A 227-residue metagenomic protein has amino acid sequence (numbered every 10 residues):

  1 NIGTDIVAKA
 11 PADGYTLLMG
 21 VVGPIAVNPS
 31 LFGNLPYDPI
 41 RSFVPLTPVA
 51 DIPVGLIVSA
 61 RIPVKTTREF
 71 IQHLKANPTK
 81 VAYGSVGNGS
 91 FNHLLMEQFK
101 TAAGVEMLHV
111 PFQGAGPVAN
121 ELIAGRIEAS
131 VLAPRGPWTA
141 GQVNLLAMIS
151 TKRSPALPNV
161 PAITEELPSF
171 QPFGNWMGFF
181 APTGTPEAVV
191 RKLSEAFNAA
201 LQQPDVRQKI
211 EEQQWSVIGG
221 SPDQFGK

Functional and structural regions predicted by a protein language model:
N1, I25, V64, S90-H93 (+3 more regions): Loop/helix-junction capping segments adjacent to catalytic residues or to phosphate/diphosphate-binding pockets
I2-A12, E97-Q98, A102, G116-I127 (+1 more regions): Short helices/loops that flank or line small-molecule/ion binding pockets
K9-T16, S30-P117, I163-E165, P172-K209 (+1 more regions): Hinge/capping helix and adjacent helix->loop/strand transition within the periplasmic-binding protein
G14-L18, G55, E128-A129, L145: Short, Asp-centered acidic motifs that coordinate Mg2+ and/or phosphate in catalytic or ligand-binding sites
L17-G20, P48, F112, V131-A133 (+2 more regions): Short beta-strand and adjacent tight-turn residues that come in two discontinuous sequence segments and form the edges
G23-N34, Q98-A102, A129-V160, R207: A ligand-binding cleft/hinge motif common to bilobed small-molecule-binding domains
S221-K227: Extracellular/periplasmic bilobal clamshell ligand-binding domains
